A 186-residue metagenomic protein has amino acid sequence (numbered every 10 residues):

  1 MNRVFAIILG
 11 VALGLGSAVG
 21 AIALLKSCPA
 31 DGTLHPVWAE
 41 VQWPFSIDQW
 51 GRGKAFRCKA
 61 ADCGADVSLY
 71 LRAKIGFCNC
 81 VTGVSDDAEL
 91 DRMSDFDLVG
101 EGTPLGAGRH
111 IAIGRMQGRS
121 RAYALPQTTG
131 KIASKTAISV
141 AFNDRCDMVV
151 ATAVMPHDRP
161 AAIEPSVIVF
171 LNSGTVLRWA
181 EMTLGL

Functional and structural regions predicted by a protein language model:
F5-K26: Hydrophobic membrane-insertion alpha-helices, especially the h-region of bacterial N-terminal signal peptides
L24-W38: Ser/Thr/Pro/Gly-rich low-complexity linker/stalk segments immediately outside membranes or between
Q42-E89: Secretory pathway targeting signatures of secreted, lumenal, and periplasmic proteins
G53, G64, K131-S139, M148-V149 (+1 more regions): Short, surface-exposed coil-to-beta transition loops
R72-G76, L125-G130, F142-C146, T152-R159: Short, flexible beta-strand-to-coil junctions
F77-I113: Mid-chain, structured segments of secreted extracytoplasmic proteins
G100-D144: Signature of long, low-cysteine stretches enriched in small and polar/charged residues
R145-L186: Surface-exposed amphipathic alpha-helical segments
